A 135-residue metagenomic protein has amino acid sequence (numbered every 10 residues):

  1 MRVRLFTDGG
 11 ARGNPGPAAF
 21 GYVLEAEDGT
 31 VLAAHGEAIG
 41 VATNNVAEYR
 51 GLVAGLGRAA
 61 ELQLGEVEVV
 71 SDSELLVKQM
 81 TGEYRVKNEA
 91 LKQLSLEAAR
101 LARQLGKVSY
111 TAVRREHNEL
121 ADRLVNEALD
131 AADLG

Functional and structural regions predicted by a protein language model:
M1-R2, D133-G135: Short, low-complexity, intrinsically disordered N-terminal peptides in bacterial proteins
M1-V46, G57-G65: RNase H-like nuclease fold core
G10-N14, V53-D133: RNase H catalytic domain
A38-V46, R50, V86-E89, Q93: Residues at secondary-structure transition points
